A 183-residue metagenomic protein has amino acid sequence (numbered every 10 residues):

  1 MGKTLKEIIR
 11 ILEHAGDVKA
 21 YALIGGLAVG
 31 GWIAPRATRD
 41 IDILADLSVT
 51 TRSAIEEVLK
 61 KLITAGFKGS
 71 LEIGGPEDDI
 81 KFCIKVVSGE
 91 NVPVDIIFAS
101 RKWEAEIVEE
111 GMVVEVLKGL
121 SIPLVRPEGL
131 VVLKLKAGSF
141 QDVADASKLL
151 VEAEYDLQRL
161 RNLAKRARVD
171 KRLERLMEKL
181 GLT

Functional and structural regions predicted by a protein language model:
M1-T183: Compositionally biased terminal segments of proteins
